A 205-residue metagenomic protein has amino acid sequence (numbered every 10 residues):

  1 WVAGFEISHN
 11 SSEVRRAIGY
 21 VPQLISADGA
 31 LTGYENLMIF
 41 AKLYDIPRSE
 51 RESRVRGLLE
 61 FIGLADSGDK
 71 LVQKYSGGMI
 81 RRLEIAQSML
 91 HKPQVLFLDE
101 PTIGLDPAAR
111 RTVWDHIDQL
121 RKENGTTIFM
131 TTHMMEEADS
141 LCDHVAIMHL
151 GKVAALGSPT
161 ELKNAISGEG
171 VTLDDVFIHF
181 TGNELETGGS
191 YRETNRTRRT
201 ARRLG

Functional and structural regions predicted by a protein language model:
M38, K42, S49-S67: Conserved ABC ATPase "signature" region
K92: Conserved catalytic motifs of ABC-family nucleotide-binding domains
L96-D99: Catalytic Walker B motif of ABC-type/P-loop ATPase nucleotide-binding domains
R111-N124: Helical segment within the ABC ATPase nucleotide-binding domain
L156-G157: ABC ATPase "signature
